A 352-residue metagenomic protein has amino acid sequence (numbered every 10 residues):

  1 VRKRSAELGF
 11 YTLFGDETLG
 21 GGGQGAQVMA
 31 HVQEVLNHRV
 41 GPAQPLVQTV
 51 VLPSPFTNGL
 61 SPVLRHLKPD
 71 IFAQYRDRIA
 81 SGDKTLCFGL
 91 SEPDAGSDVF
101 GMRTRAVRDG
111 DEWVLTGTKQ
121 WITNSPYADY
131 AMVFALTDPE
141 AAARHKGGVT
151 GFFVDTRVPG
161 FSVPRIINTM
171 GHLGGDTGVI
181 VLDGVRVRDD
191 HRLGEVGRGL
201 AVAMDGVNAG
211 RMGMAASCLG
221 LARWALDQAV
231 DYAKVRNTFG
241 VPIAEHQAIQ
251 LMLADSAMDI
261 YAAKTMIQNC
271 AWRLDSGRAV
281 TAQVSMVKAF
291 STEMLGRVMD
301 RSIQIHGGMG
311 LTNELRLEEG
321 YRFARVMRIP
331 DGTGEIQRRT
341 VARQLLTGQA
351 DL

Functional and structural regions predicted by a protein language model:
V1-Q44, V50-L52, H66-I71, R78 (+5 more regions): Alpha-helical interface subdomain recognition
Q24-A26, D98-F100, N124-D129, A143-G147 (+1 more regions): Short glycine/proline-enriched turns and hinge-like loops at secondary-structure junctions
F56-L67: Helix-loop "lid/cap" segments that line or gate small-molecule binding pockets
G82-L90: A short, Trp-centered hydrophobic/proline-enriched beta-strand micro-motif
A95-D98, W113: Hydrophobic, small-residue-rich alpha-helical packing segments that form membrane-like cores
G101, R157-R186: Flexible, small-/acidic-enriched active-site or ligand-binding loops
E112, T116-V163: A short core secondary-structure module
G184-V202: Long, acidic (Asp/Glu-rich), low-complexity accessory segments flanking structured domains
